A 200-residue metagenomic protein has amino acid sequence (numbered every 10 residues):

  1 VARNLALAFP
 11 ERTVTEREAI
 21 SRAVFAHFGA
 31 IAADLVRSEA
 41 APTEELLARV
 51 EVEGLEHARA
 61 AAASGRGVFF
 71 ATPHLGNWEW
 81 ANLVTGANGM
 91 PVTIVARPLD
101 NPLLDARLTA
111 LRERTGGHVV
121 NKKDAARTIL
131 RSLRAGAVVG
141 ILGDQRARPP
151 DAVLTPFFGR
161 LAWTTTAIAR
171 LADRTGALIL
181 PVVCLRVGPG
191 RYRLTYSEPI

Functional and structural regions predicted by a protein language model:
V1-T72, N77, D105-A110, G116: Membrane-anchoring hydrophobic helices of lipid-metabolizing enzymes
R22, I129-R134: Small-residue-rich helix-loop
H57, D124-I129: Short acidic active-site motifs
S64-D124, A135, R146-P156, R160-A162 (+1 more regions): Catalytic core of membrane glycerolipid acyltransferases/transacylases, capturing the structured, soluble-facing
V139-L142, L180-P181: Paired acidic/hydrophobic, glycine-rich loop segments that form the ligand-binding mouth/hinge of periplasmic-binding
G176-G190: Glycine-rich phosphate/pyrophosphate-binding loops and their adjacent beta-strand/loop elements at enzyme active sites
R193-I200: Short, electropositive alpha-helical surface patch
